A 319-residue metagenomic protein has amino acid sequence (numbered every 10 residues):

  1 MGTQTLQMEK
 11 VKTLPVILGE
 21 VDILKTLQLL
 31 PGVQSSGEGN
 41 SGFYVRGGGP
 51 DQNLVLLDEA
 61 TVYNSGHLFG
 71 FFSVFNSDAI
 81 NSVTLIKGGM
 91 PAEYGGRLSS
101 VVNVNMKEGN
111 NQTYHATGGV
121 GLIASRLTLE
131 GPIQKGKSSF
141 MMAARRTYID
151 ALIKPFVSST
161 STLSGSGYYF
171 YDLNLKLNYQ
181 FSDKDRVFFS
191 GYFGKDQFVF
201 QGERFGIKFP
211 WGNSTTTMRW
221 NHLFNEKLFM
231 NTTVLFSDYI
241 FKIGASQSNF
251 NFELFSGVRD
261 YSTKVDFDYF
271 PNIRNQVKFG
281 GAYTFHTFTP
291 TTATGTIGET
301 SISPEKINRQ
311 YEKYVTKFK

Functional and structural regions predicted by a protein language model:
M1-M90, V101, K107-E108: Periplasmic N-terminal accessory/gating domains of Gram-negative outer-membrane beta-barrel systems
Q7-E9, S65-G66, L85-I86, G109-Q112 (+7 more regions): Extracytoplasmic loops and strand-loop junctions of Gram-negative outer membrane beta-barrel proteins
T13, G70, Y114-A116, T160-G165 (+5 more regions): Outer-membrane beta-barrel domain signature
I23, S41, L98-S100, Y114-A116 (+6 more regions): Hydrophobic, lipid-facing positions within transmembrane beta-strands of outer-membrane proteins
P50, A60-V62, K107, I123 (+5 more regions): Structural signature of outer-membrane beta-barrel domains
Q52, D78, N111-T113, I133-K137 (+3 more regions): Strand-connecting loop/turn motifs
L54, S82-E93, S99-K107, Y114-Q180 (+1 more regions): Predominantly transmembrane beta-strands of Gram-negative outer membrane beta-barrel pores used for transport
N178-K195, P210-K319: Face-selective signature of the C-terminal outer-membrane beta-barrel domain
